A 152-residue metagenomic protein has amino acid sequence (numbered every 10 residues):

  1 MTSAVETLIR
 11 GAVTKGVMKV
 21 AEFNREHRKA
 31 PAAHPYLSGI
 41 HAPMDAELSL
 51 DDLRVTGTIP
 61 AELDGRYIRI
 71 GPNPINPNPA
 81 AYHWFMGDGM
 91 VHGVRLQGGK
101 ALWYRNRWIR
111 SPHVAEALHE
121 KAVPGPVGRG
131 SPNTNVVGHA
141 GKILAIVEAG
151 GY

Functional and structural regions predicted by a protein language model:
M1-A32: Membrane-proximal basic amphipathic "stem/tether" segments
F23-G128, G138-Y152: Beta-propeller domains
